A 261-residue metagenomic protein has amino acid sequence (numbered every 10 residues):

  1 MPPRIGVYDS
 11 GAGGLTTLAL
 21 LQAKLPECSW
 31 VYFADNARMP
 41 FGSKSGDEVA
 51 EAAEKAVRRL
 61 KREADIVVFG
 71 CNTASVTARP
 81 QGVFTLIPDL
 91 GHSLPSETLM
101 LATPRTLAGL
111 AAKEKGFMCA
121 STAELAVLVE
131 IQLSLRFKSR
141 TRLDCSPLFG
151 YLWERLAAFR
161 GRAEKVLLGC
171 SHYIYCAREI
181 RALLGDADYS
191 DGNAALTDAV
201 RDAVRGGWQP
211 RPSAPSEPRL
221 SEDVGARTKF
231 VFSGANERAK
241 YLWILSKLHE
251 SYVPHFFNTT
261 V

Functional and structural regions predicted by a protein language model:
M1-V261: Non-catalytic structural scaffold of enzyme domains
